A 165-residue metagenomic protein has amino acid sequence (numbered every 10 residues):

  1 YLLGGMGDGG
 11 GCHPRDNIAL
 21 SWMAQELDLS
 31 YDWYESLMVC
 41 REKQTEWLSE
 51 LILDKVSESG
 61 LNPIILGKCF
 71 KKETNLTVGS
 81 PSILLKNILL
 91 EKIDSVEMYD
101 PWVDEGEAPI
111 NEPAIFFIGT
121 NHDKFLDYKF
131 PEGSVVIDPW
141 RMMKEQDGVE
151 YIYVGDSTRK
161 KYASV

Functional and structural regions predicted by a protein language model:
Y1-V165: Structural/interface elements that position substrates and couple domains in central-metabolism enzymes
